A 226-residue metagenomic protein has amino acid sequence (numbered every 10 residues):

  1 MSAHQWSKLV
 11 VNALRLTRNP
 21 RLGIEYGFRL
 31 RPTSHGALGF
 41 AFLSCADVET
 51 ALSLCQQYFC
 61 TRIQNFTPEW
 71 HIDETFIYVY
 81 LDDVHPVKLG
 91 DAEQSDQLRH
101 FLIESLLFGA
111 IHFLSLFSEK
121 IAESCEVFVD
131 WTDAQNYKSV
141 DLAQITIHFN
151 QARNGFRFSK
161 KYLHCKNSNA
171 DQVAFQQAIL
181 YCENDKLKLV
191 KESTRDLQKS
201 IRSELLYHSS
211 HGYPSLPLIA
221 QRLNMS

Functional and structural regions predicted by a protein language model:
M1-V84, L102: N-terminal low-complexity or simple alpha-helical regulatory segments that function as activation/interaction modules
G36-A41, A92-Q97, N184: Short hinge/gating elements
A41-C55, Y80-V87, S124-N136, D171-K191: A short, terminal or domain-edge coil/loop segment
L52, Q56, L107-I111, S115 (+2 more regions): Generic solvent-exposed, charged/amphipathic alpha-helical segments that serve as macromolecular interface scaffolds
T61, T67-H164: DNA-contacting interfaces and partner/effector-binding or oligomerization modules in DNA-centric proteins
D133-Y137, D141-S226: Extended mid-to-C-terminal alpha-helical interaction segments
